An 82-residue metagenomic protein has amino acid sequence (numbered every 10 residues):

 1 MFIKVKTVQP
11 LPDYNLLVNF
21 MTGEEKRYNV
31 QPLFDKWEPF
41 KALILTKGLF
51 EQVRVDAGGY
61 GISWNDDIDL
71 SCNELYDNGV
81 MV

Functional and structural regions predicted by a protein language model:
M1-V82: Motif-centric detector for short Cys/His coordination patterns
